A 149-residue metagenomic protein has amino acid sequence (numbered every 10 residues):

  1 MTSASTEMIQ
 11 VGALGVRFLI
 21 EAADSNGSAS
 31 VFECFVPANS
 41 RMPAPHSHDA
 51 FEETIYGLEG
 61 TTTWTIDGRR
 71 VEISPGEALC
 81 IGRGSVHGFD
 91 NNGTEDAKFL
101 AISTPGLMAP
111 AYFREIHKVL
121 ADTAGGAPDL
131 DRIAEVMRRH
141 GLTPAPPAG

Functional and structural regions predicted by a protein language model:
I9, G68-V86: Short acidic-glycine-tyrosine-enriched beta hairpin
I9-P45, F51-E52: A short glycine-rich, His/Asp/Glu-containing loop-to-beta-strand
E33-P37, S47-T65, I102-T104: Short, conserved beta-strand element in jelly-roll/cupin
H48, T62, G88, V119 (+1 more regions): Hydrophobic small-molecule pocket/channel-lining residues, especially in calycin-type beta-barrels
T63, R83-P110: Ligand-binding loop in jelly-roll beta-barrel domains
R114-G149: Acidic/histidine-enriched, glycine/proline-rich intrinsically disordered or flexible terminal extensions
